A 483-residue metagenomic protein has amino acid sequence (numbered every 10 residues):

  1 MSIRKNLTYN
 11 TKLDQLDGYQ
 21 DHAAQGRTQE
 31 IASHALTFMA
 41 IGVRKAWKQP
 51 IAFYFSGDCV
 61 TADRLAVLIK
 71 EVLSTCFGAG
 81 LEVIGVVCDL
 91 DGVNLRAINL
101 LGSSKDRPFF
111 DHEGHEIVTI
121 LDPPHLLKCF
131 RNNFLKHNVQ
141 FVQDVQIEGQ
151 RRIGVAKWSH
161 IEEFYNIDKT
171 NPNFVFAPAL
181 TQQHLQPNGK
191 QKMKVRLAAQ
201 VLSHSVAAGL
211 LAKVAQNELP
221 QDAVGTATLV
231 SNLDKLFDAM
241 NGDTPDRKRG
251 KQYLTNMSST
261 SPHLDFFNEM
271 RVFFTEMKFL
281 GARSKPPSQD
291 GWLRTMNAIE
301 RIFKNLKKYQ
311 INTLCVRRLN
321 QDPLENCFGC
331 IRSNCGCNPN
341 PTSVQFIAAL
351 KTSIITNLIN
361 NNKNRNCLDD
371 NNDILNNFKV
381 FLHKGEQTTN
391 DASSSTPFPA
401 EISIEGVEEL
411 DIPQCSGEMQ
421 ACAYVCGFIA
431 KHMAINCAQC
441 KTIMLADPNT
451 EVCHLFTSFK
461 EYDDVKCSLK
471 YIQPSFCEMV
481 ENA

Functional and structural regions predicted by a protein language model:
M1-M39: Structured nucleic-acid-interacting core domains from mobile-element enzymes and related host factors, especially RNase
I3, G42-K48: Short connector loops/turns at beta-strand edges and beta->alpha or beta->beta junctions
N10, R44, D111: Acidic surface patches and DE-rich sequence motifs
R27, K48-A483: Non-catalytic regulatory appendages
